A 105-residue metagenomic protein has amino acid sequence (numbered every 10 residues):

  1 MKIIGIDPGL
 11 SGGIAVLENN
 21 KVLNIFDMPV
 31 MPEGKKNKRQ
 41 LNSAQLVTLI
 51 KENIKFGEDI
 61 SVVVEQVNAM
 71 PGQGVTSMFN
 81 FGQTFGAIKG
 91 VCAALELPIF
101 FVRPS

Functional and structural regions predicted by a protein language model:
M1-S105: Phosphate- and other anionic-substrate recognition elements at nucleic-acid/protein interfaces
